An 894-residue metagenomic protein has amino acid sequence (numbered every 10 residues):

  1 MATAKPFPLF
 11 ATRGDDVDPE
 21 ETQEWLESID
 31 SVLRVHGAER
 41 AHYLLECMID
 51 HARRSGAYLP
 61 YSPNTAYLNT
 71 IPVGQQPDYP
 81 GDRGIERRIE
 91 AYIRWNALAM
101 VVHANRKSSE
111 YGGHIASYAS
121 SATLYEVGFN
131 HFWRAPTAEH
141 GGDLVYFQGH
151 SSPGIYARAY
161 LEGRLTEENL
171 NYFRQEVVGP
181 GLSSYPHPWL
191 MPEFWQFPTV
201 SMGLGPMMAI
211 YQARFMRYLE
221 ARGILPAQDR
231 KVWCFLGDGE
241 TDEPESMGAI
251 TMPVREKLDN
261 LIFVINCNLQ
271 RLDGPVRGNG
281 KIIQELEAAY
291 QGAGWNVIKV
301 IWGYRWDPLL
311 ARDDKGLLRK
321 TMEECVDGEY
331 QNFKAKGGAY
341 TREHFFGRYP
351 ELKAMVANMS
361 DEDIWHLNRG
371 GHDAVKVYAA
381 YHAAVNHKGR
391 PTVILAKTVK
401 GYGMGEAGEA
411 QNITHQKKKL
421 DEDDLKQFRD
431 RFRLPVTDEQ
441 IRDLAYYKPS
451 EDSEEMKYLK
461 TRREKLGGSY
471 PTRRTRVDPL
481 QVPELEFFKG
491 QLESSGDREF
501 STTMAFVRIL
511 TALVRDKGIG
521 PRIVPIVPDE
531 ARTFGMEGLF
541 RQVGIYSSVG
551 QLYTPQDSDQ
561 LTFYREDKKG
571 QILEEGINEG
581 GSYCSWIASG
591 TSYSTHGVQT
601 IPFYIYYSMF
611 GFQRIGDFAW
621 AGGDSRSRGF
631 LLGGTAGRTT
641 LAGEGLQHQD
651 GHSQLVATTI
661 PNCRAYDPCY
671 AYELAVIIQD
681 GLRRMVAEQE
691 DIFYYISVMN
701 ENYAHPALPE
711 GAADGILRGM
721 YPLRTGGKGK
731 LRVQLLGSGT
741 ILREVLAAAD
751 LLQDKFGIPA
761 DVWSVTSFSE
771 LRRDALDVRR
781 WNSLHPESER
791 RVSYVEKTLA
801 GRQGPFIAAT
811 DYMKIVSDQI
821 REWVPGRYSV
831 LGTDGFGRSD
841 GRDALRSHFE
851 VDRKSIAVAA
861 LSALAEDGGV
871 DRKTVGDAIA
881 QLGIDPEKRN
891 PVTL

Functional and structural regions predicted by a protein language model:
A2, P19, Q175-P198, L204 (+9 more regions): Thiamine diphosphate
A2-E162, F428, E499-D516, G520 (+1 more regions): N-terminal amphipathic, basic-rich helices that act as targeting or association modules
A11, S28-S31, D78-E86, A104-G113 (+14 more regions): Glycine- and acidic
S28, V32, C47-H51, Y92-A99 (+23 more regions): Generic, well-ordered alpha-helical scaffold segments in large soluble proteins
Q76-A97, Y118, W133-P136, D143-L144 (+11 more regions): Non-catalytic terminal/interface segments that mediate subunit docking, oligomerization, and allosteric communication
G81-I93, A97-K107, H114-E256, N279-G280 (+6 more regions): Cofactor-binding active-site loop characterized by glycine-rich and histidine/acidic residues
A138-Q148, N169-Q175, L225-F235, F263-I265 (+7 more regions): Beta-strand segments within the central parallel beta-sheet cores of soluble alpha/beta enzyme folds
C234-F235, T241, D617-R638, G643: A structural-propensity feature for long, helix-poor, extended segments
